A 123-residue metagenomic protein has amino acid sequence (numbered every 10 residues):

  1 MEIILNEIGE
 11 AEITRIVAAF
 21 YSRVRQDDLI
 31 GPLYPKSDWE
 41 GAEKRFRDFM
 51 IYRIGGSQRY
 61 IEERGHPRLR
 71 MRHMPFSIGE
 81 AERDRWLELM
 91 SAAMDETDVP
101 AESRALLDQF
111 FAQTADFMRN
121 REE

Functional and structural regions predicted by a protein language model:
E2-I3, E7, T14, A18-D95 (+2 more regions): Heme-based O2/NO sensor domains and their adjacent alpha-helical segments, primarily globin folds but also including
G9-A11, E102: Structural motif
M94-R104: Inter-helical turn/loop segments and adjacent helix faces that build the functional surface of alpha-helical bundle
S103-E123: Preference for long, well-ordered alpha-helical segments
